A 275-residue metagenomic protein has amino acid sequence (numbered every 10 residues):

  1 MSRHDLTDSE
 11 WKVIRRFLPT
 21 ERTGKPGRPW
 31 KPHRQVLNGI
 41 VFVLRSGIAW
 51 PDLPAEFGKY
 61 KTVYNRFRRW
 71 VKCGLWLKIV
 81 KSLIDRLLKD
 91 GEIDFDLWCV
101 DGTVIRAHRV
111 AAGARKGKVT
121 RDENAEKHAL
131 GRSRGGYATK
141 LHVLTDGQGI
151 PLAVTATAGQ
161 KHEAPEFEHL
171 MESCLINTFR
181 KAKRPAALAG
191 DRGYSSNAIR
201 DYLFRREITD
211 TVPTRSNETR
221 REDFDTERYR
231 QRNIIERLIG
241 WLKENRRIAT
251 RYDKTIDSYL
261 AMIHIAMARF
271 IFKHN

Functional and structural regions predicted by a protein language model:
M1-N275: Short alpha-helical elements
